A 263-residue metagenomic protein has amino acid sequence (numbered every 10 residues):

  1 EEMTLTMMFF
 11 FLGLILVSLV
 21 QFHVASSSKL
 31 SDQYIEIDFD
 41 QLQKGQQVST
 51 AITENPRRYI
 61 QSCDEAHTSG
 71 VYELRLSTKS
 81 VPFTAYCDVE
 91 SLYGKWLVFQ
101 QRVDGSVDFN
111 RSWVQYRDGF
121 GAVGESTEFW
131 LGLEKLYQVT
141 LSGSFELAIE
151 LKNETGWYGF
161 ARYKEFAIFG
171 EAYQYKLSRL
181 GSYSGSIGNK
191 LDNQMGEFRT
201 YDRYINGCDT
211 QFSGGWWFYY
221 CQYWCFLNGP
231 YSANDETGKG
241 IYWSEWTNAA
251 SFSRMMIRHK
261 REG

Functional and structural regions predicted by a protein language model:
E1-M7: Short, Lys/Arg-enriched N-terminal segments with co-localized hydrophobic residues within the first ~10-30 amino acids
L14-E36: N-terminal signal peptide
K29-R57: N-terminal zymogen propeptides
A51-N193: Extracellular beta-rich globular recognition domains, centered on the fibrinogen C-terminal
Y72, G94-F99, G215-Y219, G229-N234: Extracellular/mature segments of secreted proteins
Y116-A122, F226-A233: Short secondary-structure subsegments characteristic of cysteine-rich extracellular domains
A161, E171-P230: Surface-exposed interaction patches
A233-G263: C-terminal helix/juxtamembrane-tail motif
